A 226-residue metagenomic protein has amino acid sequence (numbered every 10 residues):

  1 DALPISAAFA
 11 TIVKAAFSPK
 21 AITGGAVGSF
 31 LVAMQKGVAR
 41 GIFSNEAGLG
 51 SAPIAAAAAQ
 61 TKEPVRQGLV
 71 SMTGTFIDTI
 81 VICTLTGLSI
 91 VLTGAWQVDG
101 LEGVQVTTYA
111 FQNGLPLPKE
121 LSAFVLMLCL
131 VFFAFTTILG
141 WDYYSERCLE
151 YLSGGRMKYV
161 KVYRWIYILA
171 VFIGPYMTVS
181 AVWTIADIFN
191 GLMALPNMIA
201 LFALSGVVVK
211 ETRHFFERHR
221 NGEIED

Functional and structural regions predicted by a protein language model:
D1-L3: Short, small-residue-biased leader/transition segments that mark boundaries at the very start of proteins
A21-S44, V81-C83, L88-S89, P116-F132 (+2 more regions): Select transmembrane alpha-helical segments in multipass membrane proteins
G41-A47, S51-P64, S71-T75: Helix-loop junctions at the membrane interface of multi-pass solute transporters
A57, I138-K158, V207-N221: Alpha-helical transmembrane segments
T61-I77, G155-R164: Membrane-interface alpha-helices at helix entry/exit sites of multi-pass transporters
L92-E120: Membrane-interface interhelical connector segments
P175-L192: Extracellular/periplasmic helix-loop-helix junctions in multi-pass membrane proteins
G191, L195-D226: Terminal cytosolic tails of multi-pass membrane transporters, especially the segment immediately following the final
